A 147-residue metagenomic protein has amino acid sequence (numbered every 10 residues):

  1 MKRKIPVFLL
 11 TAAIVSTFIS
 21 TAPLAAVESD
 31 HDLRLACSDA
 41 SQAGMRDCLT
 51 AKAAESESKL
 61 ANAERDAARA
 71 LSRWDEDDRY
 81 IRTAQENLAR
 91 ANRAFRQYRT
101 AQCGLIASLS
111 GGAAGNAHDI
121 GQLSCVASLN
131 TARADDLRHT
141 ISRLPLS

Functional and structural regions predicted by a protein language model:
M1-T11: Bacterial N-terminal signal peptides that target proteins for export
K2, P23-S147: N-terminal alpha-helical modules
L9-S20: Bacterial N-terminal signal peptides
